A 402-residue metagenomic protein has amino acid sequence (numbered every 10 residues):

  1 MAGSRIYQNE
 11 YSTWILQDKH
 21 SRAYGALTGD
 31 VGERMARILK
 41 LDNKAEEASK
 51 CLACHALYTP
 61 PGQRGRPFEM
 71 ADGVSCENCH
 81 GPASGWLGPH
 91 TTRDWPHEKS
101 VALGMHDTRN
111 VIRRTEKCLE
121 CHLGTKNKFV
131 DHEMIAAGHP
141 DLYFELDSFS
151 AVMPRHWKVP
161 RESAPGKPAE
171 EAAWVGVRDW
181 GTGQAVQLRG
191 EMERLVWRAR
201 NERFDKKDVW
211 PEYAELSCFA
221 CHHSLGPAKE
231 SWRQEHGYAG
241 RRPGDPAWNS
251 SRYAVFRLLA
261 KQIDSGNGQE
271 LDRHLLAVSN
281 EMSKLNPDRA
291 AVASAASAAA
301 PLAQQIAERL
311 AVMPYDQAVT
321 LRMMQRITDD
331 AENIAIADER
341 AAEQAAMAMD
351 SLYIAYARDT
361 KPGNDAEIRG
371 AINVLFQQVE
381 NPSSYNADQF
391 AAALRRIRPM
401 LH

Functional and structural regions predicted by a protein language model:
A2-L39, R66-V74, P82-A335, E339-A342: Primarily the internal scaffold of c-type cytochrome electron-transfer domains, especially repeated/multiheme c-type
R22, S49-A53, V74-E77: N-terminal, well-ordered alpha-helical segments
D30-G65: Long, well-ordered hydrophobic secondary-structure segments characteristic of membrane-embedded and membrane-proximal
C54, C79, C121: Short Cys/His-rich metal-coordination motifs, predominantly Zn2+-binding knuckles/fingers
D329-I336, R340-H402: A cross-kingdom marker for long, charged
